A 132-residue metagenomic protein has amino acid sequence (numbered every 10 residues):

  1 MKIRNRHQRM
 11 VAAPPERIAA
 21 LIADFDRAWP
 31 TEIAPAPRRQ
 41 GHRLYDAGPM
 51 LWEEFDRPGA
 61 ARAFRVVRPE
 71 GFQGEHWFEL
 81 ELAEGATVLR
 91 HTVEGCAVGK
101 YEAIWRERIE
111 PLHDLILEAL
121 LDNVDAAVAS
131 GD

Functional and structural regions predicted by a protein language model:
M1-G41: Hydrophobic ligand-binding cavity/cleft-lining segments
K2-M10, A61, Q73-E75, A86-R90: Intrinsic-disorder/low-complexity, polar/charged segments enriched in Ser/Thr/Lys/Arg/Asp/Glu/Gln
H7-R9, M50-D56, E75-L82, V93: Hydrophobic/aromatic beta-strand elements that line small-molecule binding cavities or substrate pockets in beta-rich
A12-E16, F55-G59, E79-V88, G131: A short, structured loop/turn motif at beta-sheet edges
I18-A28, R62-F64, L89-H91, V124: Hydrophobic pocket/interface hotspot
E32-M50, L115-A119: Short, structured interface segments that constitute the first stable element of a domain
G41-A47, R62-P69: Short beta-strand segments that buttress and anchor functional surface loops
R68-A126, D132: Beta-strand/loop substructures that line and gate deep hydrophobic ligand-binding cavities in soluble
